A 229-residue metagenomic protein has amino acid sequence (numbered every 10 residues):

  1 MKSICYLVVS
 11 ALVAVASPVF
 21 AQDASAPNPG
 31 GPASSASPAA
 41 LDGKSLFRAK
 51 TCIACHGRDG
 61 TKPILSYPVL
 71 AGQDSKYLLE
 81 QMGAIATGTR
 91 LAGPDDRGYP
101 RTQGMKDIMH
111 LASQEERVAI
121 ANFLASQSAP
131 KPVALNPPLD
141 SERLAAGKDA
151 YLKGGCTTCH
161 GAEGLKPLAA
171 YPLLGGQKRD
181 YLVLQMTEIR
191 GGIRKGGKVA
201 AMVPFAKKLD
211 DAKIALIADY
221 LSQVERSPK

Functional and structural regions predicted by a protein language model:
M1-S37, G83, A212, Q223-K229: N-terminal export/targeting leaders of redox proteins
Q22-R48, P63-S66, S126-L152, P228-K229: Electrostatic cytochrome c docking/interface patches
G31, P38-T87: The feature marks the first
K44-I53, G72, L79, K148-T157 (+1 more regions): Sequence context surrounding c-type heme c attachment/ligation sites in exported
R48-T51, H56, S66, R101 (+4 more regions): Cysteine-rich, disulfide-stabilized extracellular repeat modules
T51-D59, I120, L124, G147 (+3 more regions): The canonical Cys-X-X-Cys-His
A54, K62-P63, Y77-L79, I85-G93 (+6 more regions): Short loop/beta submotifs within extracellular cysteine-rich repeat domains
P63-A71, I85-A119, P137, L168-L173 (+2 more regions): Axial heme c-ligation environment in periplasmic c-type cytochrome domains
